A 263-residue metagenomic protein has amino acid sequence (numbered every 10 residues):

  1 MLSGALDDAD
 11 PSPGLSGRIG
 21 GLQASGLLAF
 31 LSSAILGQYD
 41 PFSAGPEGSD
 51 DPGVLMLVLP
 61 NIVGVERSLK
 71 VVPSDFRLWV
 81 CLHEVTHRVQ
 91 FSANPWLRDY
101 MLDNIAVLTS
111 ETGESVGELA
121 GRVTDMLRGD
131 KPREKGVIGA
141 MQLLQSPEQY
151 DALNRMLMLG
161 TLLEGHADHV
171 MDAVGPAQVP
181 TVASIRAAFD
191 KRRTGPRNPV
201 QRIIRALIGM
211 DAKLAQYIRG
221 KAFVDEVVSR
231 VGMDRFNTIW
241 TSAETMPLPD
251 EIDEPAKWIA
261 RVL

Functional and structural regions predicted by a protein language model:
M1-D7, K131-Q142, R193-P196: Short, compositionally biased low-complexity segments
M1-P60: Auxiliary, metal-adjacent structural segments of Zn-dependent hydrolase domains
L28-L36, S92-Q142, P147, D151-V179: Post-HExxH zinc-binding segment in Zn-dependent metallohydrolases
I62-V80: Short pre-active-site segment immediately N-terminal to the catalytic Zn-binding motif
V65-R67, V89-Q90, D99: Short helix/loop capping segments that flank catalytic or ligand/cofactor-binding pockets
F76-S92, V224: Active-site recognition of the HExxH zinc-binding catalytic motif
P147-L263: Pan-zinc metallopeptidase signature
